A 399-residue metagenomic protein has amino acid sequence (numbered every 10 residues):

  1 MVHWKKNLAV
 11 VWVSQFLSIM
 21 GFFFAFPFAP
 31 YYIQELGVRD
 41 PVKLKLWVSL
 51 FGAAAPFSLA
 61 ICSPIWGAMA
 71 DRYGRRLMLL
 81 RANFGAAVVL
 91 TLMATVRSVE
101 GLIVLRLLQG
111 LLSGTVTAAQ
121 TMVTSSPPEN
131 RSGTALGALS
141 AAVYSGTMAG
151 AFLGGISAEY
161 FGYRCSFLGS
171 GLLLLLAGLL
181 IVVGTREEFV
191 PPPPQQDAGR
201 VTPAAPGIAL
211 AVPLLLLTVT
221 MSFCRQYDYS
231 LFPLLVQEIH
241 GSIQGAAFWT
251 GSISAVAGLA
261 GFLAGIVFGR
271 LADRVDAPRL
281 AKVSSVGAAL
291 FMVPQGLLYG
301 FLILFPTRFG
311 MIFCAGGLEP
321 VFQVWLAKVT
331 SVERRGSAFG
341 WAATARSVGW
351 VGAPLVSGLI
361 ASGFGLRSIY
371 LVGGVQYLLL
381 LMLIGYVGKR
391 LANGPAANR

Functional and structural regions predicted by a protein language model:
M1-K5, E187-L215: Juxtamembrane intracellular "pre-TM" segments in multi-pass secondary transporters
F28-K45, L231-F248: Short amphipathic helix-loop junctions that connect adjacent transmembrane helices in Major Facilitator Superfamily/SLC
L50-W66, A255-V267: Central cavity-lining transmembrane alpha-helices of secondary-active solute carriers, predominantly the Major
C62-G74, A264-D276, A361: Helix-to-loop junctions at the C-terminal end of transmembrane segments in multipass secondary transporters
G74, T95-E100, D276, L297-Y299: Helix-breaking motifs and short loop linkers at transmembrane-helix boundaries and internal kinks in secondary membrane
L77-L92, G171, R279-P294: Structural signature of the two symmetry-related core transmembrane helices
L105-V143: Cytoplasmic helix-loop-helix junction between adjacent transmembrane helices in 12-TM secondary transporters
T115-P127, G317-T330: Intracellular juxtamembrane helix-capping segments at the cytosolic ends of symmetry-related transmembrane helices
